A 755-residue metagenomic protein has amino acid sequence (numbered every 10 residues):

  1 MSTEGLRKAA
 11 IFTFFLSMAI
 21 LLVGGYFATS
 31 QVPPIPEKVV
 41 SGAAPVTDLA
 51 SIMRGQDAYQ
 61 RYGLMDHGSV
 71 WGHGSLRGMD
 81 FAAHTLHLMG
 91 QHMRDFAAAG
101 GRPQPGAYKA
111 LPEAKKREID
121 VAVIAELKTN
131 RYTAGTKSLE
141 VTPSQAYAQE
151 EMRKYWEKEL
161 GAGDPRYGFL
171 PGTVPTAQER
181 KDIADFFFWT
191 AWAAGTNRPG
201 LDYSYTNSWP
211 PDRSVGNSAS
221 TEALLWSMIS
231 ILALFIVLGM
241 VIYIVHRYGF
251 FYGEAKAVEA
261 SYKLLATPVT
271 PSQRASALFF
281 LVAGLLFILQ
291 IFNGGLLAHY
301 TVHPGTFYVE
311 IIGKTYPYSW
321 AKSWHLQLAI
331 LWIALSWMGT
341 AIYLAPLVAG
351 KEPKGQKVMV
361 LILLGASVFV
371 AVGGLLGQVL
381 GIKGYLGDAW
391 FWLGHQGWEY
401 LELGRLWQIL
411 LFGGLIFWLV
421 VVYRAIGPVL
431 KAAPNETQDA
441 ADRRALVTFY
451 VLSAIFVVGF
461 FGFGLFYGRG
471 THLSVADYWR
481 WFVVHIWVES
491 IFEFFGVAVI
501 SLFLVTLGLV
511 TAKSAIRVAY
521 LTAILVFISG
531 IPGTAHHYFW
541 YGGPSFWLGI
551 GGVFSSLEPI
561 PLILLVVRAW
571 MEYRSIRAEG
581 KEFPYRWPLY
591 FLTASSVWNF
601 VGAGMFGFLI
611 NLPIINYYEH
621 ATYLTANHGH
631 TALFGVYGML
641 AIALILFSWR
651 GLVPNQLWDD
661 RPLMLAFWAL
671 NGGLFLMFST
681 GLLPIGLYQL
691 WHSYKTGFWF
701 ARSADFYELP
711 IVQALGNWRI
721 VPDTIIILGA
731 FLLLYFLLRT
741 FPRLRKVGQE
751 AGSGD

Functional and structural regions predicted by a protein language model:
R7-A28, Y59, H67, T221-G249 (+12 more regions): Hydrophobic cores of alpha-helical transmembrane segments in multi-pass integral membrane proteins
T29-A43, F250-A257, G748-Q749: Ser/Thr/Pro/Gly-rich low-complexity linker/stalk segments immediately outside membranes or between
Q31-E222: Soluble extramembrane regions of membrane proteins in the secretory/endomembrane system
S41-A43, T306-W320, Y618-A621: Perimembrane loop-to-helix junctions flanking transmembrane segments
N207-L232, L265-S276: Cytosolic-side membrane-insertion boundary helix
F250-S276, K431-R443, S575-Y585, E750-D755: Membrane-interfacial, low-structure loops and terminal tails that flank and connect transmembrane helices in multi-pass
G397-R405, V475-H485, G542-F554, A621-A626: Non-cytosolic membrane-interface motifs at loop->transmembrane helix junctions
K431-D442, S474-R480, H485, L507-V518 (+3 more regions): Hydrophobic, small-residue-rich membrane helices and short re-entrant helix-turn-helix hairpins that build
